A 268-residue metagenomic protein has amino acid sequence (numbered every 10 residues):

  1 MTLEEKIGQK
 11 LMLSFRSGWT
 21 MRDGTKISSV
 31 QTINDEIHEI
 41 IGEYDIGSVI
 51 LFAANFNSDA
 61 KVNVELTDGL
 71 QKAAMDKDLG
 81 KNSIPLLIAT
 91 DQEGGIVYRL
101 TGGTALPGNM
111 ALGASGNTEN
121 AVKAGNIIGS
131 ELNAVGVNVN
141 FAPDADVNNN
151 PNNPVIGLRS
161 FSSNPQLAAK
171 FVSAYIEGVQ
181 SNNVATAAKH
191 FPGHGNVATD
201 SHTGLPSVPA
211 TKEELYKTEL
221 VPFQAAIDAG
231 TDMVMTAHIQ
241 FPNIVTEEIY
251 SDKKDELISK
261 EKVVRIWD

Functional and structural regions predicted by a protein language model:
M1-R99: N-terminal hydrophobic targeting/anchoring segments and the immediately downstream early-domain regions of hydrolases
T2, T25-S28, I33, D59-M75 (+3 more regions): Second-shell residues forming the walls of enzyme active-site clefts
L3-K10, Y44-V49, N82-L86, N133-V139 (+2 more regions): Loop/turn elements at helix/coil->beta-strand transitions in domains of secreted/extracellular proteins
S14, I50-F52, A89-D91, A142-P143 (+2 more regions): A cross-family glycoside hydrolase active-site/sugar-binding cleft signature
S17-T20, A54-S58, Q92-V97, V139 (+3 more regions): Solvent-exposed loop/turn segments at secondary-structure junctions within structured extracellular/periplasmic domains
R22-G42, A121-E131, L215-P222: Short, acidic/polar
P85, G113-V137, A142-Q166, V172 (+1 more regions): A substrate-binding/cap region within the structured catalytic cores of diverse enzymes
R99-G103, P107-G113: Flexible glycine-/small-residue-enriched beta->alpha junction loops that bind anionic phosphate/pyrophosphate groups
